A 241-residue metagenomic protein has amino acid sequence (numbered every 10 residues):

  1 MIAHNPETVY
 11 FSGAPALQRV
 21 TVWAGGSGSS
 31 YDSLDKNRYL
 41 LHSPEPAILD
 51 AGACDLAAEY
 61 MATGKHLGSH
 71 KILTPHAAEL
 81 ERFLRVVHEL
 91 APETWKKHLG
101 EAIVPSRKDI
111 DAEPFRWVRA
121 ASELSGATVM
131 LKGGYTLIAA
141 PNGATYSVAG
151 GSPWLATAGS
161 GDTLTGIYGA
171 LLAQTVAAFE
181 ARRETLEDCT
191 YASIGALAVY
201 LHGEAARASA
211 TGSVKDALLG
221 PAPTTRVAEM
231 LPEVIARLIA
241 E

Functional and structural regions predicted by a protein language model:
M1-A149, T185, A236, A240: Glycine-rich phosphate/dinucleotide-binding loop and adjoining beta-alpha-beta core of small-molecule
S30-D32, L56, L137-I138, T163-G166 (+2 more regions): Short, electropositive, low-hydrophobicity segments enriched in small/polar residues
R82-R85, T157-E184, T190-L201: Short, small-residue alpha-helix embedded
L90, L201-E204: A short structural micro-motif
V104-W117, E184-A198, L218-T224: Glycine-rich, flexible loop segments associated with nucleotide phosphate handling
S147-G159: Short pre-catalytic strand/loop immediately N-terminal to key active-site residues, enriched for Gly-Thr
G203-E241: Charged C-terminal helix
